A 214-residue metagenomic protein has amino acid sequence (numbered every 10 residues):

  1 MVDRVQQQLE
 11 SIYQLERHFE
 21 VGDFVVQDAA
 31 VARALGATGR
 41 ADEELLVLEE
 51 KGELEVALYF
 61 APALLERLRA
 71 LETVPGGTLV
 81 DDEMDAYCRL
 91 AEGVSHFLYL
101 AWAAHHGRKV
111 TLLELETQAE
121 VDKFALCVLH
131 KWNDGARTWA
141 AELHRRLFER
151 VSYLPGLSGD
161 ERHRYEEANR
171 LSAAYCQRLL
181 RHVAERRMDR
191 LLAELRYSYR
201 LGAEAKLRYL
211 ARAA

Functional and structural regions predicted by a protein language model:
M1-R69, V80-E83, H130-W132: Auxiliary, metal-adjacent structural segments of Zn-dependent hydrolase domains
E20-V21, V26, L115, A140-H144 (+2 more regions): Conserved catalytic or regulatory cores that recognize and/or transform ribose-phosphate-containing ligands
L58, D81, D85-R89, K109-L113: Exposed acidic/polar residues on beta-strands and adjacent loops within beta-sheet cores, strongest in beta-propeller
P75-L79, A101-E114: Short helix/strand-bridging catalytic loops that position acidic/His residues to coordinate divalent metals and engage
D85-A101: Active-site recognition of the HExxH zinc-binding catalytic motif
K109-F148: Post-HExxH zinc-binding segment in Zn-dependent metallohydrolases
F148, S152-L154: Extended, composition-driven regions rather than compact fold-specific motifs
P155-A214: Pan-zinc metallopeptidase signature
